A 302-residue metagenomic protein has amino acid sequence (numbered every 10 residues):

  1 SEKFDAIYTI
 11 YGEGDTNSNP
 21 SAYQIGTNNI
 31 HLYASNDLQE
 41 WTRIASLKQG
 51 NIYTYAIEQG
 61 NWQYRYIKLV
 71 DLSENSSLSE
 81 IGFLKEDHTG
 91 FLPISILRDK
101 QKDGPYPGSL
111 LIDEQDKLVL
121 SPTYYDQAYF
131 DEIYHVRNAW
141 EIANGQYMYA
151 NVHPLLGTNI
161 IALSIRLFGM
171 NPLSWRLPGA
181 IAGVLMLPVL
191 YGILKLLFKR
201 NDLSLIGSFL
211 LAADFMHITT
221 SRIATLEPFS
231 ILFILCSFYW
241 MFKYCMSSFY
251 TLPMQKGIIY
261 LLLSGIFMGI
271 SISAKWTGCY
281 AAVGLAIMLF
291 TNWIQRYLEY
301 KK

Functional and structural regions predicted by a protein language model:
S1-Y124: Aromatic, loop-rich ligand-recognition surfaces of beta-strand-rich domains
Q101-V136, M148-I160, M170-L173: Extracytoplasmic catalytic/substrate-binding loops of multi-pass membrane glycan-assembly enzymes
A143-Y149, I160-I181, R200, F215-M216: Juxtamembrane segments of multi-pass membrane glycosylation machinery that transfer sugars from lipid-linked donors
L173, L177-F198, C236-W240: Transmembrane-helix motifs of polytopic, lipid-linked glycan transferases
W175, G179, M216-F229, T277: Short acidic/glycine- and proline-prone juxtamembrane loop motifs at membrane-interface regions of multi-pass membrane
L190-A213, L232, F249-K256: Transmembrane-helix signature of polytopic, membrane-embedded enzymes that assemble or transfer cell-envelope glycans
F198, S237-Y260, S271, W293-Y300: Membrane-interface transmembrane helices that cradle and orient dolichyl/undecaprenyl
L262-L263, T277-Q295: Transmembrane-embedded, aromatic-rich helix segments that form part of the hydrophobic channel/pocket engaging
